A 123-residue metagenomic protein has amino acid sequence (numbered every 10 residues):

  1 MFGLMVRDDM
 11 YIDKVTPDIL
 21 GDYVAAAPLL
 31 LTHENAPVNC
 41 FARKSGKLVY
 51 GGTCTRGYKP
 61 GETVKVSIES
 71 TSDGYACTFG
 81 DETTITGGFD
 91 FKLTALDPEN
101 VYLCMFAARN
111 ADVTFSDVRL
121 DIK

Functional and structural regions predicted by a protein language model:
M1-R43: Secretory/extracellular carbohydrate-interaction modules and structurally similar beta-sandwich "look-alikes"
D9, S45, G80-T84: Change "in extracellular beta-sheet-rich domains … of secreted and cell-surface proteins" to "in beta-sheet-rich domains
I12-K14, V49-G51, T83-F89: Surface-exposed loop/edge segments in extracytoplasmic proteins
A36-V38, K47-L48, Y75-A76: Hydrophobic residues embedded in beta-strands of well-ordered beta-sheets
A42-K65, T86: Short, aromatic/His-centered strand-loop micro-motif at the edge of beta-sheets
E62-S70, Y75-F79: Short tryptophan-centered beta-strand motifs in secreted/extracellular beta-sheet-rich domains of glycan-recognition
G88-T114: Flexible glycan-contacting loops in extracellular carbohydrate-active proteins
F115-L120: Extracellular beta-strand elements of beta-rich domains used for carbohydrate recognition/degradation or cell-matrix
